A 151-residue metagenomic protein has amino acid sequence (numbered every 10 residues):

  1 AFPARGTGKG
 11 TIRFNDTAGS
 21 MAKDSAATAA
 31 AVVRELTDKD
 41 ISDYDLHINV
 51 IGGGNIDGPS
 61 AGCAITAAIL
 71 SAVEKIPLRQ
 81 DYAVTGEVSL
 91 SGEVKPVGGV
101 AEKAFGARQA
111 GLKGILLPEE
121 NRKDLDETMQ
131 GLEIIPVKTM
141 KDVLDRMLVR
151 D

Functional and structural regions predicted by a protein language model:
A1-D151: Peripheral, non-AAA+ core regions of ATP-driven protein-machinery
